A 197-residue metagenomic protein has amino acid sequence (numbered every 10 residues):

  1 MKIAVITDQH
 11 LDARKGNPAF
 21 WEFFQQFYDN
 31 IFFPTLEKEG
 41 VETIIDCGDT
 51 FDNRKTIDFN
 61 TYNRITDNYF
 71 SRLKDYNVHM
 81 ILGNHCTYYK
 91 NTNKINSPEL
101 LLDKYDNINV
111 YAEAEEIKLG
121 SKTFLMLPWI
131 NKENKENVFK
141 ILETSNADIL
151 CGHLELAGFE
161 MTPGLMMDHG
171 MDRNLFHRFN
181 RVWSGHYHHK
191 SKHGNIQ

Functional and structural regions predicted by a protein language model:
M1-D67, V138-N146: N-terminal active-site segment of His-dependent metallophosphoesterases
A4, I45, H79, Y111 (+4 more regions): Hydrophobic/aromatic beta-strand patches that form the interior of the parallel beta-sheet core in alpha/beta enzyme
T7-A13, V41-F59, N77-K90, D148 (+1 more regions): Active-site neighborhood of divalent metal-dependent phosphoester/pyrophosphate hydrolases
K15-N17, G48-Y69, L82-K104, H169 (+1 more regions): Metal-dependent catalytic neighborhoods of phosphoester/phosphodiester hydrolases
L73-V78, H177-N180: A short helix->loop->beta-strand "cap" motif at the edges of active sites that frequently abuts
T87-G120, M126-W129, E133: A generic, well-ordered mixed alpha/beta core segment in the N-terminal half of proteins
L119-N174: Binuclear metal-dependent hydrolase catalytic cores centered on His/Asp/Glu-rich metal-binding motifs
T162-Q197: Conserved beta-sheet core of the metallophosphoesterase superfamily
